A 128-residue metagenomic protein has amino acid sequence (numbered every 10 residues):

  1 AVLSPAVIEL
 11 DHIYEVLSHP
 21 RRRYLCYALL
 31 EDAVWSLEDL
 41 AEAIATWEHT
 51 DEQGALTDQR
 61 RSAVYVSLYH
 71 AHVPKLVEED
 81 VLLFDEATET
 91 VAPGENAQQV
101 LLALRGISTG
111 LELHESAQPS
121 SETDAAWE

Functional and structural regions predicted by a protein language model:
A1-L30, L40, I44, E48-Q59 (+2 more regions): Haloarchaeal acidic low-complexity proteome signature biased toward cell-envelope/secretome components but also
R22, L37, F84-D85: A local structural micro-motif
E31, Y69-H70, V77-E78: The C-terminal cap of the DNA-recognition helix in HTH/winged-HTH DNA-binding domains, marking the helix-to-coil
W35, A71, Q99: Short alpha-helical
W35, V81-L82, V91: Conserved hydrophobic residue
R61-H72: Charge-enriched amphipathic alpha-helical scaffolds
V73-A87: A short, conserved structural fragment
